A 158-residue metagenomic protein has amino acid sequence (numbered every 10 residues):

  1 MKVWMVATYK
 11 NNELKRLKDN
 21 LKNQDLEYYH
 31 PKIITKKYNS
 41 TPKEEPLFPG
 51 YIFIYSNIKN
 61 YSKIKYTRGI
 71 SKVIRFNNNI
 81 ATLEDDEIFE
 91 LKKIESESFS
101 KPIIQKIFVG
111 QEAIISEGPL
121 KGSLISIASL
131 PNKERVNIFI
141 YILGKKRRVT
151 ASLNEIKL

Functional and structural regions predicted by a protein language model:
M1-I114, N132, N137-L158: Acidic-enriched and Gly/Ser
S116-K121: Beta-rich strand-turn-strand
G122-S129: Short beta-strand-centered aromatic/proline hotspots
